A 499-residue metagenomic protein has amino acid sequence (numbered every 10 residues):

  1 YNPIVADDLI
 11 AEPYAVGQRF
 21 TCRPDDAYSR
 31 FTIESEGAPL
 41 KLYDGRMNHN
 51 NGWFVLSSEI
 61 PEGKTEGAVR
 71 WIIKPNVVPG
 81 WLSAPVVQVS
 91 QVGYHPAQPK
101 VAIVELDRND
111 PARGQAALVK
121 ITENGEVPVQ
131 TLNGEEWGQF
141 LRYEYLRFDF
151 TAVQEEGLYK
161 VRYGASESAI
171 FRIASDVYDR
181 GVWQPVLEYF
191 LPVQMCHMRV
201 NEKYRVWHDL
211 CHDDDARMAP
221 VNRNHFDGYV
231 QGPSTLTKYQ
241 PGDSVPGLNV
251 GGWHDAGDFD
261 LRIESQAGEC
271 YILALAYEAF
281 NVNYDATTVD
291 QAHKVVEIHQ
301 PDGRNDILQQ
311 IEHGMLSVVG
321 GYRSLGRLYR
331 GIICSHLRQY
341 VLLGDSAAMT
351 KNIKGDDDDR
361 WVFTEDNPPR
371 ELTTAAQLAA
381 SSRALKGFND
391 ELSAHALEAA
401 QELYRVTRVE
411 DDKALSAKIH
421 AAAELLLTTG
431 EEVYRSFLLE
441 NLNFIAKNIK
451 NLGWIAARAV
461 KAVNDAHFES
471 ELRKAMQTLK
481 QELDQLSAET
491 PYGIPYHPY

Functional and structural regions predicted by a protein language model:
Y1-E62, D110, E123-N124: Trp/Gly-enriched beta-strand surface patches
D26, E34, G52-L56, E62 (+2 more regions): Extracytoplasmic/surface-exposed domains of secreted proteins that mediate cell-envelope carbohydrate/peptidoglycan
L56-G63, F363-P369: Exposed beta-sheet edge/beta-hairpin loop segments within beta-rich domains
I60-P75: Short Pro-Gly-centered flexible turn/kink motifs
P75, L106-R108, A152, S175: Non-catalytic surface loops within mature trypsin-like serine protease
G80-V86, H95-P99, G114-Y145, A152-I170 (+1 more regions): Glycan-recognition and catalytic cores of secretory/periplasmic carbohydrate-active enzymes
Q88-S90, V101-R108: Short edge beta-strand/loop segments characteristic of extracellular beta-sandwich folds
